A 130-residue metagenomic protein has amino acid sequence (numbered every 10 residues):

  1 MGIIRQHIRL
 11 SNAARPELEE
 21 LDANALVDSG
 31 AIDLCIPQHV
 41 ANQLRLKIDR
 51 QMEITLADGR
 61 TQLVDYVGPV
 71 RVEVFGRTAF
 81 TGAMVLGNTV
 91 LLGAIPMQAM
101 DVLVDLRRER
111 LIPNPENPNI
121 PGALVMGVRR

Functional and structural regions predicted by a protein language model:
M1-R130: Pepsin/retropepsin-fold aspartyl endopeptidases
